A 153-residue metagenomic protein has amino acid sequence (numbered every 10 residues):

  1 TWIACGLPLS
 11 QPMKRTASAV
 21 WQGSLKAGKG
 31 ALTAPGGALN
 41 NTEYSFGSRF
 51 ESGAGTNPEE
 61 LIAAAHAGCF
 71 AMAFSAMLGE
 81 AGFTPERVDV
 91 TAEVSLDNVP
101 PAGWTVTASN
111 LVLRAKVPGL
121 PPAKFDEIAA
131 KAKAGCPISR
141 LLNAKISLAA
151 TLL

Functional and structural regions predicted by a protein language model:
L9-A64, A71-L153: Extended beta-strand/beta-hairpin segments
